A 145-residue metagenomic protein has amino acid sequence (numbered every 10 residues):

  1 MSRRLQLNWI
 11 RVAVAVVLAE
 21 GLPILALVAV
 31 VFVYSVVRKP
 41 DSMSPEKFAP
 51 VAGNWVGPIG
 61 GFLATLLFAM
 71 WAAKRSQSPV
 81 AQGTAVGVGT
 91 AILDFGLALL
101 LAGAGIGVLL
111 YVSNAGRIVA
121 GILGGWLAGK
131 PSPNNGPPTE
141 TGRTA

Functional and structural regions predicted by a protein language model:
M1-A145: Juxtamembrane/disordered regions of integral membrane proteins
